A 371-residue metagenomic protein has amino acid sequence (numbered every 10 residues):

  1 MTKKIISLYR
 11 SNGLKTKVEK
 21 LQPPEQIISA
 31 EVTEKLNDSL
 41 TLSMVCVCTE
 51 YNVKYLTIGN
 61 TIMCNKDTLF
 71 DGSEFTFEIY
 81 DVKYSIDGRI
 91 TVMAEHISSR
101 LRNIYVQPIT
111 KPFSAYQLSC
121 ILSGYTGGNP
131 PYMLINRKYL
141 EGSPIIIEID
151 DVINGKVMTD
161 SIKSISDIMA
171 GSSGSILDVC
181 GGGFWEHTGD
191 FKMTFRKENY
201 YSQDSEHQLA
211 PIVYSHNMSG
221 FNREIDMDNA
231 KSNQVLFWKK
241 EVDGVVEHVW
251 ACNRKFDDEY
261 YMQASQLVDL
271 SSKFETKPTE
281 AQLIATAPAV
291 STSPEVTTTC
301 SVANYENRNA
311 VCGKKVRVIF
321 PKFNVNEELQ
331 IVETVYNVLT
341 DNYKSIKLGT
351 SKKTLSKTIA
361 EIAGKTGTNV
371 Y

Functional and structural regions predicted by a protein language model:
M1-C120: Beta-strand-rich assembly/attachment modules of structural machines
M1-S7, C120, G174, N199-T292 (+3 more regions): Acidic, small/polar-enriched beta strand-loop surface segments
L14-K17, Y51-K54, L69-S73, S99-N103 (+5 more regions): Short, surface-exposed beta-strand/loop "edge" segments at domain boundaries and coil↔beta transitions
I27-A30, L140, G313-K315: Short structured motifs
V32-E50, G88-R100, L236, T292-N304 (+2 more regions): Oligomerization/assembly interface segments of phage tail-like spikes and tubes
E34, D81-K83, E186-H187, F320 (+1 more regions): Short, low-complexity Ser/Thr-rich regulatory SLiMs
N52-K66, R102-P112, S205-Y214, K314-I319 (+1 more regions): Extended Gly/Ser/Thr-rich low-complexity repeat segments, especially those forming or decorating extracellular
I86-R89, M93-M227: Charged- and aromatic-enriched interaction segments used to assemble and dock large macromolecular complexes
